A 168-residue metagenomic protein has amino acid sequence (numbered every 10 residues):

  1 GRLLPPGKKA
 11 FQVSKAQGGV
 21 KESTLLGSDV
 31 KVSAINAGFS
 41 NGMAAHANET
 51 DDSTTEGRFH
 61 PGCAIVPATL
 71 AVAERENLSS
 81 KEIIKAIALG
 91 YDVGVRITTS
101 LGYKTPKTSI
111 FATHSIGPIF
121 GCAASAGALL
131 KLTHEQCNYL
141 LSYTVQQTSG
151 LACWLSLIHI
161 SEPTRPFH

Functional and structural regions predicted by a protein language model:
G1-F59, A71-N77, K81: Generic N-terminal targeting/processing segments that precede catalytic cores or assembly contacts
R2-P6, A71, I119-G121, S125 (+1 more regions): Active-site-adjacent helix/loop patches that line small-molecule binding or acyl-intermediate pockets
A45-T54, T98-S109, C153-I158: Glycine/charged-rich beta-loop-alpha catalytic/anionic-binding loops adjacent to active sites
R58-A123, V145: A glycine-rich phosphate/pyrophosphate-binding beta-strand-loop-alpha-helix module
A68, G117, A126-H134, N138: Short glycine/serine-rich loop segments
I83, C137-L140: Small-residue helix-packing motif on alpha-helices
Y143-L151: Flexible glycine/proline-rich, aromatic-decorated loop/lid segments
I158-H168: Single conserved hydrophobic/aromatic residue that forms the stacking wall/gate of nucleotide- or nucleobase-binding
